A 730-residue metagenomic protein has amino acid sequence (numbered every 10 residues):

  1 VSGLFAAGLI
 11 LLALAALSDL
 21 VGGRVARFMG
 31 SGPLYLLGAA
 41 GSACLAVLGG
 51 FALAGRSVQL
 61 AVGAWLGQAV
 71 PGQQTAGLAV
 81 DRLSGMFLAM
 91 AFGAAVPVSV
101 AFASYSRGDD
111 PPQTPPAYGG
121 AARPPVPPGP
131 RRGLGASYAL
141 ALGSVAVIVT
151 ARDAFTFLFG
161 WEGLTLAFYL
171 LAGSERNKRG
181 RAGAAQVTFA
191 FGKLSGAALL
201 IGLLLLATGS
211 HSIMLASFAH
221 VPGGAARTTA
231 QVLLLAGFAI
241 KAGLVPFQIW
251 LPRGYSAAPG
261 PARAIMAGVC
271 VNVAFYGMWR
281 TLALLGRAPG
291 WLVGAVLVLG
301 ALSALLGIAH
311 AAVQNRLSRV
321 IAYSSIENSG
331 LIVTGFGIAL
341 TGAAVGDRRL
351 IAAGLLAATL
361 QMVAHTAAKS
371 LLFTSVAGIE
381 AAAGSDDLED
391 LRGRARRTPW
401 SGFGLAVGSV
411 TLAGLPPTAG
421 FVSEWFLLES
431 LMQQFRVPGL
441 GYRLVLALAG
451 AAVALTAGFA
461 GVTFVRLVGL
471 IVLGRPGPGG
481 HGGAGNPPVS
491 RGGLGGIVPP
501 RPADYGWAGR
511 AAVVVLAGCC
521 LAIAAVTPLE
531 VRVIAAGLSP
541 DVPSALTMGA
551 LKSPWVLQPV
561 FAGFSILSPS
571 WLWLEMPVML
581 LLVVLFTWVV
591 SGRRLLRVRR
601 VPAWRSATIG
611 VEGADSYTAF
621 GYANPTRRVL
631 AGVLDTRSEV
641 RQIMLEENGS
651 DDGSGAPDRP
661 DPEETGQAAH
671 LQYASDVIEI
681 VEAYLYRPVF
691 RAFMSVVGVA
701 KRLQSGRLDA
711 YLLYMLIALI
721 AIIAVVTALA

Functional and structural regions predicted by a protein language model:
S2-A7, A16-A136, H211-H220, V598-W604: Transmembrane helix-loop-helix hairpins at membrane boundaries of multipass inner-membrane proteins
A15-L20, S99-V100, L582-G592, I722-A728: Alpha-helical transmembrane segments
R27-A40, A184-K193, S318-A322, R397-A406 (+2 more regions): Alpha-helical transmembrane segments and their helix-start/interface "positive-inside/aromatic belt" motifs in integral
L36-L53, S195-I201, L405-P417, A512-S539 (+2 more regions): Hydrophobic alpha-helical membrane-insertion segments
V58-G72, A216-A219, F426-G439, E530-I566: Membrane-interfacial helical/loop segments at transmembrane boundaries in membrane proteins
G77-F92, R227-F238, G441-A457, S553-L582: Hydrophobic alpha-helical transmembrane segments
P97-P111, Y118, P125-R132, A136-F157 (+2 more regions): Hydrophobic transmembrane alpha-helices and their helix-loop junctions in integral membrane proteins
E530-P577, W588-A730: Aromatic-capped, Gly/Pro-kinked transmembrane alpha-helices
